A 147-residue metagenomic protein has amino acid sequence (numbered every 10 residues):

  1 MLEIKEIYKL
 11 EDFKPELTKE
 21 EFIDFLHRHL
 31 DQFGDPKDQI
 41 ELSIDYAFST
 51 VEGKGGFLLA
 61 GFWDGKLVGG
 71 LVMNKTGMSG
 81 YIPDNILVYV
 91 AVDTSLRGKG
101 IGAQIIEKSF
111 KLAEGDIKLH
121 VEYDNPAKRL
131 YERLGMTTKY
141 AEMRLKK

Functional and structural regions predicted by a protein language model:
M1-R28: Conserved N-terminal entry element of GNAT/NAT acetyltransferase domains
E21-R28, Y46, K66, Q104 (+2 more regions): Alpha-helical elements of Rossmann-like donor-binding domains used by nucleotide-donor carbohydrate transfer enzymes
D35-L58: Active-site rim helix/loop that mediates acceptor-substrate recognition in acyltransferases
L58-A60, K66-K75, I86, A91: Conserved beta-strand in the GNAT
D64, K111-I117, K139-Y140: Short glycine/proline-enriched coil/turn segments at helix->beta-strand junctions
Y81-T94, H120-E122, A141-R144: Conserved acetyl-CoA binding element of GNAT-fold acetyltransferases
V92, G98-K111, R129-L134: Conserved acetyl-CoA-binding loop-helix of GNAT-fold acetyltransferases
A103, K118, Y123-L145: Conserved active-site alpha-helix within GNAT-family acetyltransferase domains
